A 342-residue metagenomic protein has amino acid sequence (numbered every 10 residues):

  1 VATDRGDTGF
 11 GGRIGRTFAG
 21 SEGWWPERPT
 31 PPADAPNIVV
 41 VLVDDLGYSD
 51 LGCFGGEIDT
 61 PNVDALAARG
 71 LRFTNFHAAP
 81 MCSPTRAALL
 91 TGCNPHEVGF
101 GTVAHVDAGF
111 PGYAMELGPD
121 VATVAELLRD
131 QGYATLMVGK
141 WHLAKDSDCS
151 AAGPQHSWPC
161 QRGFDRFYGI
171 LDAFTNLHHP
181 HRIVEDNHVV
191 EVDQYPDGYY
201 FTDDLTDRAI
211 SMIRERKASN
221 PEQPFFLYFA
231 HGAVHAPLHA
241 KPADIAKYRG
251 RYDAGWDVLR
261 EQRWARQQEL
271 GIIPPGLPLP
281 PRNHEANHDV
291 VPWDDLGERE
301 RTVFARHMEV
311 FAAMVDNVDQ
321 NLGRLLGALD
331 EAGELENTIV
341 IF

Functional and structural regions predicted by a protein language model:
V1-F342: Formylglycine-dependent sulfatase
